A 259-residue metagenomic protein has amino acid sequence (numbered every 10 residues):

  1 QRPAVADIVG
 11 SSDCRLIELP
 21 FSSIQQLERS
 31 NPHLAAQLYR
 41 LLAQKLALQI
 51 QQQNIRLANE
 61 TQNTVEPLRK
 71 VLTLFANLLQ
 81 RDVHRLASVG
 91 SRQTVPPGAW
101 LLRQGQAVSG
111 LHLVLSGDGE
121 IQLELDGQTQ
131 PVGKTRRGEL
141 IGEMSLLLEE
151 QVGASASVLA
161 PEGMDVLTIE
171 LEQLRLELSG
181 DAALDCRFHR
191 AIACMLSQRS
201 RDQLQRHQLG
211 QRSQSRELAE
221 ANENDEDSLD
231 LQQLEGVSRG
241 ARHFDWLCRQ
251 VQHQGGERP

Functional and structural regions predicted by a protein language model:
Q1-R40, V132-A191: Cyclic-nucleotide recognition modules
R29, A58, E124-D126, S179 (+1 more regions): Short, flexible helix-adjacent loops and helix caps
A35, L57, A99-L102: Short helix-to-loop capping/linker segments positioned immediately adjacent to catalytic or ligand/cofactor-binding
L41-S88, T94, R190-P259: Polybasic "coupling" helices that flank or enter modular domains
R69-P131, T135-E143: Regulatory nucleotide-sensing modules
G127, Q173, A221-D225: Hydrophilic extracytoplasmic domains
